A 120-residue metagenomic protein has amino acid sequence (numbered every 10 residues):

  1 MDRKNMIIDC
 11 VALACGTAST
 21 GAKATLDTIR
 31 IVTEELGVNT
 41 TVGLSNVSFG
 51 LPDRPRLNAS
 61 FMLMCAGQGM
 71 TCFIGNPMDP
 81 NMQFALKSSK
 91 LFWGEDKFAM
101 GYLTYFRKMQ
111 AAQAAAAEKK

Functional and structural regions predicted by a protein language model:
M1-A114: Catalytic alpha/beta core domains of metabolic enzymes, predominantly
A117-K120: Short acidic DE-rich linear segments
